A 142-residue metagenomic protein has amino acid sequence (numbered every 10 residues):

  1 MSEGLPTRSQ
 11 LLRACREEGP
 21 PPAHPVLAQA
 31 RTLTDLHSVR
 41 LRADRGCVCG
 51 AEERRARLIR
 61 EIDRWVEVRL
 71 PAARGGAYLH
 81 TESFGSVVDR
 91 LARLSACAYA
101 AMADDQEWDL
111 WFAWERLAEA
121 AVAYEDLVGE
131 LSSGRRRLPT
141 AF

Functional and structural regions predicted by a protein language model:
M1-F142: Anionic, Ser/Thr-rich low-complexity intrinsically disordered regions
